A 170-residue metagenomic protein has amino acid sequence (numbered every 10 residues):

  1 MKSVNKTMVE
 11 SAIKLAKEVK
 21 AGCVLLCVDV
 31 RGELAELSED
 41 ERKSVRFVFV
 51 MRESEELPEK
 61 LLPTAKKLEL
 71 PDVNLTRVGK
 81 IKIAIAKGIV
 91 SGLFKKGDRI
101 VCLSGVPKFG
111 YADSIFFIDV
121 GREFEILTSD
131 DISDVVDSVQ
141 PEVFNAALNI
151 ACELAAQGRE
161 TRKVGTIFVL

Functional and structural regions predicted by a protein language model:
M1: Mobile, glycine- and charge-enriched loop segments and immediately flanking short secondary-structure elements within
V4-L170: Divalent-cation
